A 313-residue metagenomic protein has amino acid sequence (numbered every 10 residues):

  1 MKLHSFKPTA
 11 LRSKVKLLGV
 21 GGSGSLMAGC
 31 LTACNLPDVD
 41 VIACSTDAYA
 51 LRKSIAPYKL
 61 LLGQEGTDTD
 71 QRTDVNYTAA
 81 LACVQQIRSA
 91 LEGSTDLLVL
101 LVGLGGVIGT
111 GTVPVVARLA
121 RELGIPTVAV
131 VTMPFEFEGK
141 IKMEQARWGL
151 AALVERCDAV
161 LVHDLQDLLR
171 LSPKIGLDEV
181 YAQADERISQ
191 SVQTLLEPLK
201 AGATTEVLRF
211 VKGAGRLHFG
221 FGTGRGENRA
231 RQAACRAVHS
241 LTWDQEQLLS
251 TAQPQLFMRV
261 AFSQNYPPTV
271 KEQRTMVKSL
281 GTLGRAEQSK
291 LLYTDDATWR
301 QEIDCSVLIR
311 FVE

Functional and structural regions predicted by a protein language model:
M1-E313: Tubulin/FtsZ superfamily GTPase core signature
